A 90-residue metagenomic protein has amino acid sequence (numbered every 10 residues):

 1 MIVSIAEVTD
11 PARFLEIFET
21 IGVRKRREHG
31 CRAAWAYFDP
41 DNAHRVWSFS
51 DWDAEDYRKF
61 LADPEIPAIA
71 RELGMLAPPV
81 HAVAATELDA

Functional and structural regions predicted by a protein language model:
M1-V8, A34-D63: Short, well-ordered beta-strand segments in beta-rich or mixed alpha/beta enzyme and ligand-binding folds
I2, E7, E16, P79-A82: Detector for intrinsically disordered, low-structure N-terminal pre-sequences
D10-A33, P64-I69: Short amphipathic alpha-helical segments
R13, E55-Y57, A77: Hydrophobic alpha-helical elements and their junctions with loops/disorder across both membrane and soluble proteins
H29-V46, A68-A90: Glycine-rich beta-strand-turn "strand-cap" elements at beta-sheet edges
